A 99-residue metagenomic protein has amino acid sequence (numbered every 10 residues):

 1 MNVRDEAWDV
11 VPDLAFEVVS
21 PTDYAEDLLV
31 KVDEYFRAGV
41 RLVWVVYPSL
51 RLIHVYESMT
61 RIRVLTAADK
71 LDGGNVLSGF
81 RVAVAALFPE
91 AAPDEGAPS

Functional and structural regions predicted by a protein language model:
M1-A38, L42-S99: C-terminal interaction segment
